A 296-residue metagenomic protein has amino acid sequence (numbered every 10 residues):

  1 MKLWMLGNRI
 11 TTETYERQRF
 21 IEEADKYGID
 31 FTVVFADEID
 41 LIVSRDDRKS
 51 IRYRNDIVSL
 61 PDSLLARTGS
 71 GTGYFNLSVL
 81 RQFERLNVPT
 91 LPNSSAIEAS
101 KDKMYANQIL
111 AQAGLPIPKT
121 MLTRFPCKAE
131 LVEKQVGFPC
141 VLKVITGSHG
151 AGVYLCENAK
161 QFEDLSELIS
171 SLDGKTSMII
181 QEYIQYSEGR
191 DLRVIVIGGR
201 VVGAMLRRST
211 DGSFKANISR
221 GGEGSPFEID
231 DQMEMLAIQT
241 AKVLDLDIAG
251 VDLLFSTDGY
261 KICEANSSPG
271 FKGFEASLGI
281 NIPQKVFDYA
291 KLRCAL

Functional and structural regions predicted by a protein language model:
M1, A151, R190-L192, G199 (+1 more regions): Change "...and in nucleic-acid phosphodiester-cleaving endonucleases..." to "...and in nucleic-acid processing enzymes
M1-I10, R17-F20, I57-S59, R81-N87 (+5 more regions): Active-site nucleotide/adenylate-binding loops and adjacent lid/helix of ATP-dependent enzymes
M1-L91: ATP-binding N-terminal substructure of ATP-dependent carboxylate-amine bond-forming enzymes
D47, V196-R200, S256-D258: Short acidic-glycine loop/turn motifs at beta-strand connectors
C140, G203, A249, K261-C263: Protein kinase-like catalytic core scaffold
Y154-L244: Phosphate-binding site of ATP-dependent enzymes
E228, Q232, K242, F255-L296: C-terminal active-site "lid" helix and adjoining low-complexity regulatory extension at the edge of ATP-using catalytic
A237, I248-S256: Short glycine-rich, acidic/polar surface loops and turns
